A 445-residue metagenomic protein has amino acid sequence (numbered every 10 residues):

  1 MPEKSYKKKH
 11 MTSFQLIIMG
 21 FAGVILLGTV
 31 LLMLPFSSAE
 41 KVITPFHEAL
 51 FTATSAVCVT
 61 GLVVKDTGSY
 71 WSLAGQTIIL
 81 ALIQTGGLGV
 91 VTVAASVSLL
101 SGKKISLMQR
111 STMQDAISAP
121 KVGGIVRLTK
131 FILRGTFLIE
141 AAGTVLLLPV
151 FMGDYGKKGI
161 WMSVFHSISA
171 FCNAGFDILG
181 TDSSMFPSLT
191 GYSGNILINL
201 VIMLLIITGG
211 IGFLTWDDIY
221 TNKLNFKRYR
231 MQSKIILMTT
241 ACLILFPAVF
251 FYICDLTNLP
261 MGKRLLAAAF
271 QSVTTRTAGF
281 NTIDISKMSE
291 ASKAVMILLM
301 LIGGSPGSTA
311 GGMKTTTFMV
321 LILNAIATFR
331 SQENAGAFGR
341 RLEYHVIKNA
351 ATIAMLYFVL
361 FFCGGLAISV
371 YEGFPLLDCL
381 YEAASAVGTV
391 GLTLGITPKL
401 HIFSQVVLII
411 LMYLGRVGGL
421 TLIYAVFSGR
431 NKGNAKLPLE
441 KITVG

Functional and structural regions predicted by a protein language model:
M1-G445: Membrane-proximal intracellular helices of multi-pass ion channels
